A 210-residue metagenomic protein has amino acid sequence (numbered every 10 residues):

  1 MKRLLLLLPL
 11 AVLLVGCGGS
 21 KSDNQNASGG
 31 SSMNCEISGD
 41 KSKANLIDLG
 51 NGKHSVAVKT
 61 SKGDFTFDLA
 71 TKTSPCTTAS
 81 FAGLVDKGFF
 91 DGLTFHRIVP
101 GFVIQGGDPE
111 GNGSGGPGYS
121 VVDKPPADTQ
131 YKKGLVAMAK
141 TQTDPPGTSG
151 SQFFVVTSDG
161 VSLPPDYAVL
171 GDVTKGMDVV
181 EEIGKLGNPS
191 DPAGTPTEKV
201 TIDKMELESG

Functional and structural regions predicted by a protein language model:
L4-G210: Cyclophilin-like peptidyl-prolyl cis-trans isomerases
